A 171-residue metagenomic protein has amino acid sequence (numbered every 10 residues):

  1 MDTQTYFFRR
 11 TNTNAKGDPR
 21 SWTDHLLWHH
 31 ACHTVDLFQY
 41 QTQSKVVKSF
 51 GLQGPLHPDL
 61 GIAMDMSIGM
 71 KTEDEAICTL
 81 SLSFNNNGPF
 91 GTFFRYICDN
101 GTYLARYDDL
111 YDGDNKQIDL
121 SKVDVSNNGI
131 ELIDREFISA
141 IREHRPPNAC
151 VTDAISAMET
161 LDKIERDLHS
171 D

Functional and structural regions predicted by a protein language model:
M1-L52, H57-P58: Predominantly a Rossmann-like dinucleotide-binding segment in NAD(P)-dependent oxidoreductases
D24-H25, S121-D124, R145-P147: Active-site rim elements
H29, N128, A149: Residue-level signal for the nucleotide or nucleotide-sugar donor/cofactor binding architecture
H30-H33, I133, T152, S156: A generic structural signal for residues located within well-ordered alpha-helices of large catalytic or ligand-binding
T34-V35, E131-I138, L161: A general structural signal for well-ordered alpha-helical segments in protein cores
V35, D65-S67: A conserved short alpha-helical segment within the catalytic HATPase_c
Q53-D65, T72-I133: NAD(P)-dinucleotide binding in Rossmann-like oxidoreductases
E73, I138-D171: C-terminal helix-rich "cap/oligomerization" subdomain common to oxidoreductases
